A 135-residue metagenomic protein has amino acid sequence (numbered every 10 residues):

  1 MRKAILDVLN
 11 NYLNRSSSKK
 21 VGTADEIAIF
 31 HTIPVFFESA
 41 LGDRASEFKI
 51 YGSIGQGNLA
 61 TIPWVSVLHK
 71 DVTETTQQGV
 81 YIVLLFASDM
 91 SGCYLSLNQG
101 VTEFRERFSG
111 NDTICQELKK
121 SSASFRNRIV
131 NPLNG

Functional and structural regions predicted by a protein language model:
M1-A4, G55, H69, V130-G135: Catalytic "initiation/cleavage/transfer" segments centered on a nucleophilic residue and adjacent nucleic-acid-engaging
M1-E38: N-terminal "first-domain core" detector
Y12-K20, A40-R44, F125-G135: Short secondary-structure junctions and interdomain/linker hinges
V21, D25, I29, K70-E74 (+1 more regions): Conserved aromatic-histidine-acidic binding/catalytic patches
P34-V35, S46, I50-P63, G100-E103: A short, conserved, highly charged catalytic patch centered on acidic carboxylates
G52-V80: Amphipathic, interaction-prone secondary-structure segments
V72-T73, Q78-V80, L84-A87, S91-L95: Short, conserved beta-strand/beta-arch hydrophobic-aromatic motifs that form part of recognition grooves or interface
S88-G135: Compact, glycine/acidic-enriched structural inserts
